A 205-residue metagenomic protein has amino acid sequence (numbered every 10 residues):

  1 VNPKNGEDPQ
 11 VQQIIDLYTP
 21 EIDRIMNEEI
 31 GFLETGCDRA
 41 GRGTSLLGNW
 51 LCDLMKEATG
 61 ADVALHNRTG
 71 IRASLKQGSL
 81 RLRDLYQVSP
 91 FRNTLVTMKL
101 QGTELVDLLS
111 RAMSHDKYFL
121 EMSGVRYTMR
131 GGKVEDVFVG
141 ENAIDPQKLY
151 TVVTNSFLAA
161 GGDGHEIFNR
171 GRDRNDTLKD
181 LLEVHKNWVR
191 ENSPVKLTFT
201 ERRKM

Functional and structural regions predicted by a protein language model:
V1-M205: Catalytic centers of hydrolytic enzymes
